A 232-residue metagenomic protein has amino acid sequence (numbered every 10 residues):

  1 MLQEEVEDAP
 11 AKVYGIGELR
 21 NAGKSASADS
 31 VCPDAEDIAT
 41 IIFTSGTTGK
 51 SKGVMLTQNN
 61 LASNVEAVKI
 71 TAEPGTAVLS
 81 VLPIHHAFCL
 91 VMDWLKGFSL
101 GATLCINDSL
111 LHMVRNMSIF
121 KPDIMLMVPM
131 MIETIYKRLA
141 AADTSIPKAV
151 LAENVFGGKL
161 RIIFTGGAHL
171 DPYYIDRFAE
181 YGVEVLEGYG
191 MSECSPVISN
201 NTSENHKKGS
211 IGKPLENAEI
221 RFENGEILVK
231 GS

Functional and structural regions predicted by a protein language model:
M1, G53-M55, S80, A102-S109 (+1 more regions): Short beta-strand->loop structural element characteristic of the AMP-binding/adenylate-forming
M1-A35, L139-N154: ANL superfamily adenylate-forming
K24-F43, K50, A72-A77: Conserved pre-ATP/AMP-binding loop-to-beta segment of ANL
A39-V65: Conserved AMP-binding A3 loop
A62-A77, I84-V150: Conserved AMP-binding/adenylation subdomain of ANL enzymes
D123-L126, Y136-H206: Gly/Ser/Thr-rich phosphate-binding loop
G209-P214: Short Gly/Pro-enriched turn/cap motifs at secondary-structure boundaries
R221-S232: AMP-binding/adenylate-forming core of the ANL superfamily
